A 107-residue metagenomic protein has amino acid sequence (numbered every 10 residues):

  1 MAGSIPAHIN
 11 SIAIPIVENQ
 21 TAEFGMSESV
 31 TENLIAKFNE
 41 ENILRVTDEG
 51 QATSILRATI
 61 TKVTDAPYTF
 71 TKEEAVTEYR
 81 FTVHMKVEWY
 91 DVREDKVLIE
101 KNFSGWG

Functional and structural regions predicted by a protein language model:
M1-A52, D65, R93: A structural "domain/chain start" motif
G3-I5, K101-G107: Mobile beta-alpha loop/short-helix "lid" or hinge segments that flank ligand
E41-L44, Q51, I55-L98, W106-G107: Surface-exposed short loop/turn segments
